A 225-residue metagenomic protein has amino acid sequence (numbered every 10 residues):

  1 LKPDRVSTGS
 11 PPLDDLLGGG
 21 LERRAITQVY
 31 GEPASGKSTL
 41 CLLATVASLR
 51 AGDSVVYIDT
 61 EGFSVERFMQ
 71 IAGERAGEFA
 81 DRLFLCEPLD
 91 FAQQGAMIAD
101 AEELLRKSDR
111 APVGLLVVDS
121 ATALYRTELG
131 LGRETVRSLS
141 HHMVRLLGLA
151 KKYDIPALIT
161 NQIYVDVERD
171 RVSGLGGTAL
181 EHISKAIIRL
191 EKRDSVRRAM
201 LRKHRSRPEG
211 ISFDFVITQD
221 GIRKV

Functional and structural regions predicted by a protein language model:
V6-S10, S38, F91-Q94, L139: A conditional alpha-helix N-cap/helix-loop micro-motif detector
T8-G20: Pre-Walker A adenine-sensing motif
L13, V29, F68, L83 (+4 more regions): Conserved RecA-like P-loop NTPase ATPase core
E22-E102: Conserved P-loop
D81, G114, K185: Conserved acidic residues
P88-F91, M97-H182: P-loop NTPase motor core
L147-V225: Phosphate-binding/switch region of NTP-binding enzymes
